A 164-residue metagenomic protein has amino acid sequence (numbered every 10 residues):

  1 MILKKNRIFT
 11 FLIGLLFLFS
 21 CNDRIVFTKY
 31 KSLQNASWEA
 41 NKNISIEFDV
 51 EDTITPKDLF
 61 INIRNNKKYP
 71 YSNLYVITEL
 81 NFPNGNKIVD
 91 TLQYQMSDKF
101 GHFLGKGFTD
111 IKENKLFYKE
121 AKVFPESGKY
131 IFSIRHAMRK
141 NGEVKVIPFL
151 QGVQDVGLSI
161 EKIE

Functional and structural regions predicted by a protein language model:
I2-F9: Bacterial N-terminal signal peptides that target proteins for export
L18-S20: C-terminal motif of bacterial Sec signal peptides marking the signal peptidase cleavage site
N22-I25: Bacterial signal peptide processing site
P56-K67, Y130-H136: A short beta-strand element within beta-rich, extracytoplasmic domains of secreted/secretory-pathway proteins
K67-K68, E113-Y118, K122-P125, R135-K145: Short acidic/polar inter-strand loop motif in beta-rich domains
Y69-V76, L150-Q154: Short coil-to-beta strand junction motifs in C2/discoidin
N81, K140-E164: Exposed low-complexity, polar/acidic, P/S/T/G-rich flexible segments that act as propeptides, protease-susceptible
Y94-M96, L104-A121: A beta-strand/beta-hairpin structural motif
